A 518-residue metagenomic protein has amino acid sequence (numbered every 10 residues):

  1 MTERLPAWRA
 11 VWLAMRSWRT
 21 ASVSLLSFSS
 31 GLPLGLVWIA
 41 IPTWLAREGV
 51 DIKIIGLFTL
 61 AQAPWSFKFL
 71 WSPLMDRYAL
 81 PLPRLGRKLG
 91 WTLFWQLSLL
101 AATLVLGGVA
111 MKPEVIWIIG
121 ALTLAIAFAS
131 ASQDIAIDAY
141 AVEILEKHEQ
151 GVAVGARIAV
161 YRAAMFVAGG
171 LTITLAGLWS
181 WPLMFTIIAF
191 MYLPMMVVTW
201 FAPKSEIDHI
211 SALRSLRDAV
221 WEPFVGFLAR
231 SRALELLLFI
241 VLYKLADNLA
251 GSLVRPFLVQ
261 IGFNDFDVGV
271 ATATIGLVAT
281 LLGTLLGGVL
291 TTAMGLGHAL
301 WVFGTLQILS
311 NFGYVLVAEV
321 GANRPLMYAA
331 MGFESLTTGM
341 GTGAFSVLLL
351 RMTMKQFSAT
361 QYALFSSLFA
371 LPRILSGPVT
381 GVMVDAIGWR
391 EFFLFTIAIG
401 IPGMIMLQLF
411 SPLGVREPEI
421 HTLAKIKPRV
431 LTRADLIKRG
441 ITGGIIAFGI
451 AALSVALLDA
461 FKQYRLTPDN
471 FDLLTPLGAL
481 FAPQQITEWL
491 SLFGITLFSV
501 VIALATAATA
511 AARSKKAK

Functional and structural regions predicted by a protein language model:
T2-S17, E206-L236, A424-D435: Juxtamembrane intracellular "pre-TM" segments in multi-pass secondary transporters
L5-W65, L234-F239, Y243-F257, I261-G262 (+4 more regions): Helix-loop boundary and gating motifs at the non-cytosolic
I52, K147-A156, D265-F266, K355-F365: Loop-to-transmembrane helix entry/capping segments in MFS-fold secondary transporters and related SLC/MFSD carriers
W65-K68, G151-G170, A176, S366-G377: Glycine-rich segments within core transmembrane alpha-helices of 12-TM secondary carriers
K68-L85, L282-A299, V384-D385: Helix-to-loop junctions at the C-terminal end of transmembrane segments in multipass secondary transporters
T92-P113, T305-A322: C-terminal ends and interior cores of transmembrane alpha-helices in multi-pass membrane transporters/permeases
F94, S98-L100, L183-F201, E391-L409 (+1 more regions): Symmetry-related core transmembrane helices of the 12-TM Major Facilitator Superfamily/SLC fold
H298-A344: C-terminal transmembrane helical hairpin of 12-TM major facilitator-type secondary transporters
